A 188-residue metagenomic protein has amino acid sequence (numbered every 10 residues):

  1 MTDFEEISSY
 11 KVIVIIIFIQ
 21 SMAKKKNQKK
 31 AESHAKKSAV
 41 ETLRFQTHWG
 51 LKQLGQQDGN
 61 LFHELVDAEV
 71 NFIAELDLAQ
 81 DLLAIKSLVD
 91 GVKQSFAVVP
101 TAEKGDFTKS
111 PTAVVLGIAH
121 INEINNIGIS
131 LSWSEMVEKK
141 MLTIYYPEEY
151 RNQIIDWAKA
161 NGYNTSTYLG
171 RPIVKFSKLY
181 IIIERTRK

Functional and structural regions predicted by a protein language model:
D3-Y10, F18-K188: Alpha-helical scaffold/interaction cores of sigma-54-like transcription cofactors and many family A DNA polymerases
